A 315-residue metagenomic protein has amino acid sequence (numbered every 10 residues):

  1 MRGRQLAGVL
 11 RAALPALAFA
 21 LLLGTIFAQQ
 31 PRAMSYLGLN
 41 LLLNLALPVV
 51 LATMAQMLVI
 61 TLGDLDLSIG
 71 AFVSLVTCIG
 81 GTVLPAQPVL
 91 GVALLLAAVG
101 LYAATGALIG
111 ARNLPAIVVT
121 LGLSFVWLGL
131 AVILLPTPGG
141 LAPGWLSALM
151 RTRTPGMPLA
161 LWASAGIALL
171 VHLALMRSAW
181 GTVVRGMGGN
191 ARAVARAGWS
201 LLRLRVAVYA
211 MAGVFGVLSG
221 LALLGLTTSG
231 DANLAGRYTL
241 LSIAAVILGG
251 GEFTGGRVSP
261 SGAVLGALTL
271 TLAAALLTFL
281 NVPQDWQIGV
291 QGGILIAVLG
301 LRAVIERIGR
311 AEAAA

Functional and structural regions predicted by a protein language model:
M1-I26, L169, G189, A195-R203 (+1 more regions): Cytosolic-side transmembrane-helix boundaries in multi-pass membrane proteins
A13-L17, L42, V50, A71-L75 (+7 more regions): Hydrophobic alpha-helical transmembrane segments
L21-A86, L108-R112, A245-P260, G293: Single transmembrane alpha-helix segments in multi-pass membrane proteins
Q29-L41, A131-P136, L141, L175-M176 (+2 more regions): Inter-helical junctions in multi-pass inner-membrane proteins, predominant in energy-converting antiporter-like
A86-S124, L265-G266: Alpha-helical transmembrane segments within multi-pass membrane transporters and channels
L90, L94, G100-A104, I109 (+1 more regions): Helix-loop-helix "hairpin" substructures at the membrane interface of multi-pass membrane proteins
R112, A116-S178, L204-A207, L226-A235 (+3 more regions): Transmembrane helix-bundle core of multi-pass membrane transporters and related energy-transducing complexes
G216, L226-G292: Transmembrane alpha-helical segments in multi-pass inner-membrane proteins
